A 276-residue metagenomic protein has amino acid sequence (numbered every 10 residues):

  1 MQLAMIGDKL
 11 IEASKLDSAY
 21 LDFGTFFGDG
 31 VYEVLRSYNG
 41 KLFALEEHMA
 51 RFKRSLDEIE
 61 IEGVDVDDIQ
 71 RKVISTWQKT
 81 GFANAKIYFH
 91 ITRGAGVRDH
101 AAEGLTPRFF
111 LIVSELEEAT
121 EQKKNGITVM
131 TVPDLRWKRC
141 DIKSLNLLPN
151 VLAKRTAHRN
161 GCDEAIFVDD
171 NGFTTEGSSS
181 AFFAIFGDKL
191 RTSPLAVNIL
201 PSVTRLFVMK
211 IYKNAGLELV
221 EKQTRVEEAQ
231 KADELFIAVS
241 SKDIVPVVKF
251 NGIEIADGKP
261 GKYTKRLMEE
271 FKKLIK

Functional and structural regions predicted by a protein language model:
M1-S75, H100-K276: Helix-start/capping segments and mature chain N-termini
D67-R98: Short, acidic/charged, Gly/Pro-enriched secondary-structure junctions
